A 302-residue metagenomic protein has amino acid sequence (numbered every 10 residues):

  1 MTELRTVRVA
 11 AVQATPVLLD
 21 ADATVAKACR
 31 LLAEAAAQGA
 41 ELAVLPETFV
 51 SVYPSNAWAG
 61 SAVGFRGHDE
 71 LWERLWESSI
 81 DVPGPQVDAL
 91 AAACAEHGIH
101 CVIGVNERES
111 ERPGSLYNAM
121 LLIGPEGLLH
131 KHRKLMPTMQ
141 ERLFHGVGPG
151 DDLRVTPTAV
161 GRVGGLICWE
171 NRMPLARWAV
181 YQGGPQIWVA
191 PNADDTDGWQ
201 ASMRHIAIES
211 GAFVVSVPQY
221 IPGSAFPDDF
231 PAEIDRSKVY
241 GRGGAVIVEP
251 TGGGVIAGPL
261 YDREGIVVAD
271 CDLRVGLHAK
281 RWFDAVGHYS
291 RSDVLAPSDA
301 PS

Functional and structural regions predicted by a protein language model:
L4-A11: Extreme N-terminal starter segment of soluble prokaryotic enzymes
R8, V102, A119, D152 (+1 more regions): Conserved beta-strand and immediately adjacent loop positions that scaffold enzyme active sites
A10, L121-I123, V246, V267: Conserved hydrophobic/aromatic positions in well-ordered beta-strands
Q13-R30: N-terminal phosphate-binding loop and adjacent alpha-helix
A21, A33-P125, D194-T196, Q200-S210: Cys-nucleophile CN-hydrolase/nitrilase-fold catalytic domain and related Cys-dependent amidase chemistry that acts on
D81-V102, R162, N171-V267: CN hydrolase (nitrilase-like) catalytic-core segments centered on the catalytic cysteine and neighboring Lys/Glu
V82, V87-D88, A92, R108-Q186 (+3 more regions): Active-site catalytic loop in hydrolytic enzyme cores
R274-S302: A conserved C-terminal secondary-structure "cap"
